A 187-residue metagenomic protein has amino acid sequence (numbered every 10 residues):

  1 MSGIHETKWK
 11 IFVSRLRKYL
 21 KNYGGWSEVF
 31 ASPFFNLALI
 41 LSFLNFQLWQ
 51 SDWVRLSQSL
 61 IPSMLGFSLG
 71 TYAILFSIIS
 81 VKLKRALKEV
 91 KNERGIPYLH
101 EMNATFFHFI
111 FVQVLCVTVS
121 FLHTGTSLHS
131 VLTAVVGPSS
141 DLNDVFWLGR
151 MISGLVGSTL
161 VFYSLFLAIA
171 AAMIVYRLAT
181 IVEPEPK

Functional and structural regions predicted by a protein language model:
M1-I40: N-terminal juxtamembrane cytosolic/stromal segments of multi-pass membrane proteins
Y23-P33, G95-T118: Loop-to-transmembrane boundary segments
S59-I78: Hydrophobic alpha-helical membrane-embedded segments
I74-R94: Membrane-helix interface/capping segments
L87-T105, D141-F146: Short membrane-interface loop/juxtamembrane segments of multi-pass integral membrane proteins
F111-T133: Alpha-helical transmembrane segments and their membrane-interface junctions in multi-pass membrane proteins
S127-F146: Membrane-interfacial helical/loop segments at transmembrane boundaries in membrane proteins
L148-R177: Alpha-helical membrane-embedded segments
